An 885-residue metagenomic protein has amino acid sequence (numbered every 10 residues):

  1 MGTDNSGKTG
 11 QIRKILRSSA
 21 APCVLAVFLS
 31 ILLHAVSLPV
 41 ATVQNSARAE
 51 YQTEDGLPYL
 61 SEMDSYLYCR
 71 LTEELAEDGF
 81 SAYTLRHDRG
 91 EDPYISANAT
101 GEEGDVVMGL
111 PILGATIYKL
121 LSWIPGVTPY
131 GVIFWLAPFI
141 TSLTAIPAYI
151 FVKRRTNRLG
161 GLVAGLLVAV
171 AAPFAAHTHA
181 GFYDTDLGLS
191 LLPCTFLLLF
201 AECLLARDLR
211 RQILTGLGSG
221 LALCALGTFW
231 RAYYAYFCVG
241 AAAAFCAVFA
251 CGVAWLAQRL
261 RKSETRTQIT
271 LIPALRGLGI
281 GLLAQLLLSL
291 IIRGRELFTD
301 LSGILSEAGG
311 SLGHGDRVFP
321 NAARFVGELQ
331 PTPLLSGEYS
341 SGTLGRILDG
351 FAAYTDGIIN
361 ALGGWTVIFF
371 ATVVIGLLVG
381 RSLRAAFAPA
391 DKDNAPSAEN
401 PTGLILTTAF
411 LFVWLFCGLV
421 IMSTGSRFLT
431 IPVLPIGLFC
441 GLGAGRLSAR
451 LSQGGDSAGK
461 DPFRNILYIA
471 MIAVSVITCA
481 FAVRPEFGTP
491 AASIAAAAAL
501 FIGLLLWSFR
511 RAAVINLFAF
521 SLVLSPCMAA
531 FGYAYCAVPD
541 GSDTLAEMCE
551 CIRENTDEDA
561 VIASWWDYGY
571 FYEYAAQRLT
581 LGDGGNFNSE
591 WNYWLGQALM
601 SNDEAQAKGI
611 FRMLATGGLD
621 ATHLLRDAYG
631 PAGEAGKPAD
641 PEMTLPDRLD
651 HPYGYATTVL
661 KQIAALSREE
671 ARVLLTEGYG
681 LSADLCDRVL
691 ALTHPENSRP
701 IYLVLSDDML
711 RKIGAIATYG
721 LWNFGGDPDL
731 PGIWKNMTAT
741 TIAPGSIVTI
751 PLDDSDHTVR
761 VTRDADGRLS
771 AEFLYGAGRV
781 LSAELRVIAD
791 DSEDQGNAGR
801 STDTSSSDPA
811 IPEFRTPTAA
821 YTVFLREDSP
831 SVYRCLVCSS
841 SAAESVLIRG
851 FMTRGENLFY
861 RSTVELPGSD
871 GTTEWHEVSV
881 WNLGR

Functional and structural regions predicted by a protein language model:
M1-Q52, M63, L162, F249-G252 (+4 more regions): Start-transfer (signal-anchor) and selected internal transmembrane alpha helices of multi-pass inner/ER membrane
H34, D88-G90, W135-R154, L159-R207 (+3 more regions): Membrane-embedded helix bundles of polyisoprenyl
V36, R48-E50, D64-S65, Y83-H87 (+3 more regions): Extracytoplasmic
V40-R155, G160-L167, A171-L192: Active-site lumenal/periplasmic loops and adjacent helix-entry segments of GT-C-fold, multi-pass membrane
E202-A225, L260-T265, A409, G459-A473: Short hydrophobic alpha-helices at membrane interfaces in multi-pass membrane enzymes
L205-I213, L223, Y236-L286, L500-W507: Perimembrane helix-loop-helix junctions
A235, C417, T424-G455, E486-L504: Hydrophobic/aromatic-rich transmembrane helices and adjacent perimembrane loops
G309-R384, T407, A491-L500: Alpha-helical transmembrane segments at the extracellular/periplasmic loop-to-helix junctions of multi-pass membrane
